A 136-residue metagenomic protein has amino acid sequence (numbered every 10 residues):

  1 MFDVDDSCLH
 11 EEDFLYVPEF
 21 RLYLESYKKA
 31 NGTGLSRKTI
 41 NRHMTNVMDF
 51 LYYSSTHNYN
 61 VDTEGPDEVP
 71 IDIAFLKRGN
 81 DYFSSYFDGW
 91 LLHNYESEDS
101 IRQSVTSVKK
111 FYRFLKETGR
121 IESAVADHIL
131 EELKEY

Functional and structural regions predicted by a protein language model:
M1-H10, E135: Intrinsic N-terminal pre-sequences and regulatory tails
D3, S26-K29, F87, N94: Generic signal for short, ordered secondary-structure residues within or immediately flanking folded domains
D5, L9, E68, T118: Sparse, context-dependent recognition of short Cys/His-centered cofactor- or disulfide-binding micro-motifs
C8-Y52: N-terminal "first-domain core" detector
L15, E19, Y82, Y86 (+1 more regions): Exposed alpha-helical structural elements
Y23, Y86, W90, E132: Residues that form generic nucleotide/phosphate-binding pockets
T33-E117: Non-catalytic DNA-binding core/recognition domains of DNA-processing enzymes
N60-P66, E117-Y136: Short, charged hinge/linker segments at domain and secondary-structure junctions
